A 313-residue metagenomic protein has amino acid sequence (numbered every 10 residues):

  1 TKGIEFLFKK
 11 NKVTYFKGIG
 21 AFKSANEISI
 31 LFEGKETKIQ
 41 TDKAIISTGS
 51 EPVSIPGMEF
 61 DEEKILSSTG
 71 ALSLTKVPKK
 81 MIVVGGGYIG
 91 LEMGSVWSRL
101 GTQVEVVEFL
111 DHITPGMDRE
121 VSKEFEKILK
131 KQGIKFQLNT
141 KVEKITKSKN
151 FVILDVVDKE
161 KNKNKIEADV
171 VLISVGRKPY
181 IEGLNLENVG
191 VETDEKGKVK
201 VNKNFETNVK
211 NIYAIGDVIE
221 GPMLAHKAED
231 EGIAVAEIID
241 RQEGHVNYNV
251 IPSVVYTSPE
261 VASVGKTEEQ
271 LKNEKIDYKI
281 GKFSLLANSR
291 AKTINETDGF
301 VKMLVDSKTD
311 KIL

Functional and structural regions predicted by a protein language model:
T1, E5, L72-S73, P78-I82 (+3 more regions): Rossmann-like dinucleotide-binding cores of NAD(P)H-dependent redox enzymes
T1-T41, F136, E143-I153: Feature captures the FAD/FMN-dependent oxidoreductase FAD-binding
K17-I19, S24, T48, S67-T69 (+4 more regions): Short loop/edge segments at beta-strand edges and connector loops that shape dinucleotide/nucleotide cofactor-binding
G20, K38-G49, V83-V84, V104 (+3 more regions): Short hydrophobic core segments
S24-N26, I30-S54, L66, S73: Glycine-rich active-site/cofactor-binding loop and its immediate structural neighborhood
D61-V77, K165-I239, H245: FAD-site-proximal beta/loop scaffold in flavoenzymes
N164-E195, V209, S263-L313: C-terminal catalytic lobe of FAD-dependent flavoproteins
D217-L224, T257, L286-A291: Glycine-rich phosphate/pyrophosphate-binding beta-alpha loops
